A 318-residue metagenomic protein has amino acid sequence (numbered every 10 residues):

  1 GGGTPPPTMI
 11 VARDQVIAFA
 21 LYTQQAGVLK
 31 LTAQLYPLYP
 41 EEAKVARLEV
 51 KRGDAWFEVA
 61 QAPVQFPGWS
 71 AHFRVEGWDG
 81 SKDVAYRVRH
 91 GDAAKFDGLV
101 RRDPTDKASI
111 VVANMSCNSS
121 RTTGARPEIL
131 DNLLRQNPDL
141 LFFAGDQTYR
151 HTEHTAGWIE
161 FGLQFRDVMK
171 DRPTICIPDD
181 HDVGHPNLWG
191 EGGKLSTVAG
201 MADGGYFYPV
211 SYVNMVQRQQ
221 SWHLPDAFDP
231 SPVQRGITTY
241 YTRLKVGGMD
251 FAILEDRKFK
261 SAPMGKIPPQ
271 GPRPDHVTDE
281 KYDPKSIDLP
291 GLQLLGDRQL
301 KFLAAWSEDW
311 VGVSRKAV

Functional and structural regions predicted by a protein language model:
G1-V318: Metal-dependent phosphoester/phosphodiester hydrolase catalytic core
